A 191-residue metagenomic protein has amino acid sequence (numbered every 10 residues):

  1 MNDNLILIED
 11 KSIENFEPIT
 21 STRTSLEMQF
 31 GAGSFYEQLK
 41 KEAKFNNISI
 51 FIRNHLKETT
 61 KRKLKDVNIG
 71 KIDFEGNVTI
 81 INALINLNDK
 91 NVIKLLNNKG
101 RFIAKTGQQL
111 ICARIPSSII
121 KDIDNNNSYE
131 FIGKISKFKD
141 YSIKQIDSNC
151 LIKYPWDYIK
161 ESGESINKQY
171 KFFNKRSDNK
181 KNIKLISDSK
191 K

Functional and structural regions predicted by a protein language model:
M1-K190: Terminal amphipathic alpha-helical/low-complexity segments used for targeting or macromolecular assembly
